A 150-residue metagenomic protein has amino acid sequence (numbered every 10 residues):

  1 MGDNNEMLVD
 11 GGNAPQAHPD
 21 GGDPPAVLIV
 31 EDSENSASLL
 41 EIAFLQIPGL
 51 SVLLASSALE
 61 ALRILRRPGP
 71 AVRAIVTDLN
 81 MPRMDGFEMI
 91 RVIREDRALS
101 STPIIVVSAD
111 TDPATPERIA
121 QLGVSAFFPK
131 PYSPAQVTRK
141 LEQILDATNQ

Functional and structural regions predicted by a protein language model:
M1-L28, E41, A135-Q150: Non-catalytic signal-transmission and effector/linker regions of two-component phosphorelay proteins
E31: Conserved acidic carboxylate
E34-L53, L122: Two-component/phosphorelay signaling modules centered on CheY-like receiver
L54-A74: Acidic, metal-coordinating helix/loop segments flanking the phosphotransfer/catalytic sites of two-component signaling
M81: Receiver (REC) domain active-site loop signature in two-component systems and cognate sites in sensor histidine kinases
K130: A Lys-centered signature of the CheY-like receiver
